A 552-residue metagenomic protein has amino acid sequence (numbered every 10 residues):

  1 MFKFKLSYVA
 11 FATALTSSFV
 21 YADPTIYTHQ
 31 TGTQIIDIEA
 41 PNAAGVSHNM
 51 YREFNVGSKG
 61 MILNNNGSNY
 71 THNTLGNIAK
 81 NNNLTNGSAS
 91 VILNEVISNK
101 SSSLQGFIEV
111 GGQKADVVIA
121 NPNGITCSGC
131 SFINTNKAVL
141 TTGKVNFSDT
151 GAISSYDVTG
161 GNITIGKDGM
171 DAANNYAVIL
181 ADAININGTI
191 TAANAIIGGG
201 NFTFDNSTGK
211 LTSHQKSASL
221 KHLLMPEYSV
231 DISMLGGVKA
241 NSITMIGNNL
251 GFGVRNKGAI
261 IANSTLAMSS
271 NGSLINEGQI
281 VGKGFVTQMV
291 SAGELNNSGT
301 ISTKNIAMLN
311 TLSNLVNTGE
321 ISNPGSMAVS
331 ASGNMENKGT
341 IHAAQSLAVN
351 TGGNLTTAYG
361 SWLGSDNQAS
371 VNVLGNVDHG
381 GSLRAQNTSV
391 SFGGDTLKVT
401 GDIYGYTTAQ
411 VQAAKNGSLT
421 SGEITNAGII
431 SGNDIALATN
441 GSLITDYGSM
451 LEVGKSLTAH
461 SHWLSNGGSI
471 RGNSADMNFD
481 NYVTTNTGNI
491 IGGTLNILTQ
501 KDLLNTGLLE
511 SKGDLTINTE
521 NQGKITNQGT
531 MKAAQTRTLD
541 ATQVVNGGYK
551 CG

Functional and structural regions predicted by a protein language model:
M1-Y8: Bacterial N-terminal signal peptides that target proteins for export
F2, F19-I261, S269: Solvent-exposed adhesion/ligand-recognition segments of exported proteins
V9-S17: Bacterial N-terminal signal peptides
I35-D37, Q410-Q412, K524: Short, well-ordered strand-loop elements centered on a beta-strand within folded domains, enriched for acidic residues
R52-F54, K80-L84, S102-V110, I125-F132 (+21 more regions): Short, T/G/N/S-enriched strand-turn elements that build extracellular solenoid repeat scaffolds
F54, N82-N83, V91-I97, A115-A120 (+19 more regions): Well-ordered beta-strand segments characteristic of repetitive beta-sheet solenoids
